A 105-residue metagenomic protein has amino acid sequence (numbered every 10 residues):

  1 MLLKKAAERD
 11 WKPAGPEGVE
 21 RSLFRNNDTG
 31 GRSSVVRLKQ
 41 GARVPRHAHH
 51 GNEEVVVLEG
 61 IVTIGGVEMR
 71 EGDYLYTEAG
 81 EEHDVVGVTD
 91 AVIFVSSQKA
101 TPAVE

Functional and structural regions predicted by a protein language model:
M1-G30: A short, N-terminal "cap"/entry segment at the start of jelly-roll beta-barrel domains of the cupin/DSBH fold
V19, A79-V104: Ligand-binding loop in jelly-roll beta-barrel domains
R25-N26, S34-V36, P45-H49, G66-V67 (+1 more regions): Short histidine-centered beta-strand/loop micro-motifs that create catalytic or ligand/metal-coordination sites
T29-G31, Q40-A42, T101: Short, charged/polar surface micro-motifs in flexible loops or helix N-caps
G31-V35, V55, A91-V92: Structural motif
Q40, H49-I64: Glycine- and acidic-residue-biased ligand/ion/polar-headgroup-sensing regions
I64-D84: Short acidic-glycine-tyrosine-enriched beta hairpin
